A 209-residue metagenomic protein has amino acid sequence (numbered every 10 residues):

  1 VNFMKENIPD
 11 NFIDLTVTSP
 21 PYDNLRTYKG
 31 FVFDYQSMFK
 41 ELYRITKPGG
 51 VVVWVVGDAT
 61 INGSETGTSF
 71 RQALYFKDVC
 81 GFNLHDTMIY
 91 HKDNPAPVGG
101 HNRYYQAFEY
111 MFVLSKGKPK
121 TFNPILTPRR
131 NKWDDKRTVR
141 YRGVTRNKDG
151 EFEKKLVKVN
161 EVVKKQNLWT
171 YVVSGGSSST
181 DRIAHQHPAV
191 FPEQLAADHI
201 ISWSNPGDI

Functional and structural regions predicted by a protein language model:
V1-I209: Core catalytic lobe of class I
